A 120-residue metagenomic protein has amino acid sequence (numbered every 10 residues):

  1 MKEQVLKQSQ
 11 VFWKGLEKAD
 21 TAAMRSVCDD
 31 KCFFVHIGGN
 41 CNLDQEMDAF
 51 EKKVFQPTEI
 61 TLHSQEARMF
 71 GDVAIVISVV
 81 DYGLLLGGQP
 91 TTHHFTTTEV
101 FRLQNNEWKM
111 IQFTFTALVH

Functional and structural regions predicted by a protein language model:
M1-S26, K31-H120: A beta-strand edge to alpha-helix "cap/lid" segment located at domain peripheries
